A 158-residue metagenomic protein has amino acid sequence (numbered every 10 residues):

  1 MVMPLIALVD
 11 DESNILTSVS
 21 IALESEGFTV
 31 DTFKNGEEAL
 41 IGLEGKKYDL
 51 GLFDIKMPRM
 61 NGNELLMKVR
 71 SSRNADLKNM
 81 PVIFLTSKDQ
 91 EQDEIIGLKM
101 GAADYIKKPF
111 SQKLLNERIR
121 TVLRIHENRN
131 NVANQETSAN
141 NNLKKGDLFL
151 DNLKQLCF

Functional and structural regions predicted by a protein language model:
S13-D31: Two-component/phosphorelay signaling modules centered on CheY-like receiver
K47-L52: Active-site beta3 strand of CheY-like receiver
M57: Receiver (REC) domain active-site loop signature in two-component systems and cognate sites in sensor histidine kinases
P109-I119, L123: C-terminal output helix
R124-F158: Short, Lys/Arg-enriched segments at the junction into DNA-binding effector domains of transcriptional regulators
